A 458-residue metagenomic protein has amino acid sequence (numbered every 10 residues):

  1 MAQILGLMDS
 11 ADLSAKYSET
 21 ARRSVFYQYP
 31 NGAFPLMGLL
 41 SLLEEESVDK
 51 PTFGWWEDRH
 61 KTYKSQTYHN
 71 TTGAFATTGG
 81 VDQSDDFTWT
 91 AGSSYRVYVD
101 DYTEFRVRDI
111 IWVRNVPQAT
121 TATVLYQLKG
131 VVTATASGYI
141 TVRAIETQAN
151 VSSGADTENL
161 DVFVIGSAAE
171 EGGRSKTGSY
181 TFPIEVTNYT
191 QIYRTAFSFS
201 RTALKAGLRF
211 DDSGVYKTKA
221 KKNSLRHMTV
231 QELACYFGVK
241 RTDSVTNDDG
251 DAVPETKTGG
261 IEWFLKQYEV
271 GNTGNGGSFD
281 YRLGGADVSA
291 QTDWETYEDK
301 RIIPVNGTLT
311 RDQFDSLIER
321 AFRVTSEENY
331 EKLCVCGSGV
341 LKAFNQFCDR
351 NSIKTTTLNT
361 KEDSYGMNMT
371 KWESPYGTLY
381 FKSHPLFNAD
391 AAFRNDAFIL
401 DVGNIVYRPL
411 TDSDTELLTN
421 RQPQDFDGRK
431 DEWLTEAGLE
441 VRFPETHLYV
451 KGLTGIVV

Functional and structural regions predicted by a protein language model:
M1-T378, S383-V458: Flexible, glycine/threonine- and acidic-rich loop/arm segments that mediate assembly and lattice contacts in viral
